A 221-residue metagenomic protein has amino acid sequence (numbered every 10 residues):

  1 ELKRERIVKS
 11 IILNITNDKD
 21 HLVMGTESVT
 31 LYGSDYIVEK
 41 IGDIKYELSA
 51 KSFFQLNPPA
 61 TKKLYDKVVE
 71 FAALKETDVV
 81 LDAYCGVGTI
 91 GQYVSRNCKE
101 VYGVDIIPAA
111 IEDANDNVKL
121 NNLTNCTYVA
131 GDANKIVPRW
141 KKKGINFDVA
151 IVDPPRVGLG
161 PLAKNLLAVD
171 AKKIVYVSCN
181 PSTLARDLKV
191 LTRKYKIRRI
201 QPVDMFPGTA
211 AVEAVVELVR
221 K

Functional and structural regions predicted by a protein language model:
L2-K221: Rossmann-like S-adenosyl-L-methionine
